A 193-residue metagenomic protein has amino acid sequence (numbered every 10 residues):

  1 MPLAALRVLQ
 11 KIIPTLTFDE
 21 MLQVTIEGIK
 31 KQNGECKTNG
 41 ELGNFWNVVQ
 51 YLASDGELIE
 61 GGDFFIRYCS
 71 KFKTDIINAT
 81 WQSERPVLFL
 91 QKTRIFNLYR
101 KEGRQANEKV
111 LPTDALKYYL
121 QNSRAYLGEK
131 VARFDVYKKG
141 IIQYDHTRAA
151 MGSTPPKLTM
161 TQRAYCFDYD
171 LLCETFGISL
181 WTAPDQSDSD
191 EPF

Functional and structural regions predicted by a protein language model:
M1-F193: Extended alpha-helical interface modules used as scaffolds for assembling large macromolecular complexes
